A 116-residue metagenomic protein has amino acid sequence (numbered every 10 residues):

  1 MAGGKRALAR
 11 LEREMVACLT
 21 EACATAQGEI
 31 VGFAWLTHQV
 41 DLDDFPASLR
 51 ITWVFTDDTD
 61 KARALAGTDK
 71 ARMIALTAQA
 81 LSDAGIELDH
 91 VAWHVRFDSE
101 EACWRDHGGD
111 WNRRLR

Functional and structural regions predicted by a protein language model:
M1-E21: N-terminal presequence-like segments and adjacent domain-start helices
L8, R13-E14, T59, R72 (+1 more regions): Intrinsically disordered, low-complexity linkers and terminal regions that flank or interleave Cys/His-based
C23-W35, A84-H90: Short secondary-structure junctions
G28-T56: Short edge beta-strands and adjacent turn/loop segments
V40-D43, L49, K61-R63, H94-D98: Hydrophobic alpha-helical segments that drive targeting, anchoring, or assembly
T52-A71: A short interface-forming secondary-structure element
G67-H94: Charged low-complexity stretches with an acidic bias
E87-R116: Polar/charged, Gly/Pro-rich intrinsically disordered segments
